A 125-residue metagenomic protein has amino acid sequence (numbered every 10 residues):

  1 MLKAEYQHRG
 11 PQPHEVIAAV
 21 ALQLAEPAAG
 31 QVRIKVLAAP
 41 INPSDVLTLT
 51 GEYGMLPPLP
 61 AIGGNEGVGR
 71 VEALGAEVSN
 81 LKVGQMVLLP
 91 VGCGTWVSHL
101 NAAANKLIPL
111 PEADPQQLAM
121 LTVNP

Functional and structural regions predicted by a protein language model:
M1-L2: Extreme N-terminal starter segment of soluble prokaryotic enzymes
Q7-Q12, A39-I41: Short polar catalytic/cofactor-binding loops
P13-A21, E52-Y53: Short gly/ser/thr-rich secondary-structure transition/capping motifs
A19, L24, V68-R70, H99-N101 (+1 more regions): Conserved hydrophobic/aromatic beta-strand scaffold that supports enzyme active sites
Q23-P40, E52-G94: Glycine-rich beta-strand-centered segment in the early N-terminal region that forms part of a ligand/cofactor-binding
S44-T50: Cytochrome P450 core scaffold surrounding the K-helix E-X-X-R motif and the conserved "meander" helix-loop region
M86-P125: NAD(P)H dinucleotide-binding glycine-rich loop of Rossmann-like/cofactor-binding domains, especially the beta1-alpha1
